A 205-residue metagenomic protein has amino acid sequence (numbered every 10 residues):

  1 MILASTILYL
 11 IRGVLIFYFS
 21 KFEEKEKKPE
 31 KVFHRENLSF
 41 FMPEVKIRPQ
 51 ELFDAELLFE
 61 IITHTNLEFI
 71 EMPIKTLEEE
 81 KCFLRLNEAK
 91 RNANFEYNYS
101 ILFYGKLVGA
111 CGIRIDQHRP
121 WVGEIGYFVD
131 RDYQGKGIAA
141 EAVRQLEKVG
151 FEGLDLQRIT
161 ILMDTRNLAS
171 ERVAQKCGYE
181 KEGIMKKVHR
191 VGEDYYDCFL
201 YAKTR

Functional and structural regions predicted by a protein language model:
I2-L3, I7-T65, N98-R205: Acyl-donor (CoA/ACP) binding surface of acyl/acetyltransferases
N66-L86: Conserved GNAT-fold acetyl-CoA-binding loop/helix
L86-N87, V149: A generic secondary-structure signal
A89-N94, Y179: Short loop/turn motifs at secondary-structure junctions and domain boundaries
